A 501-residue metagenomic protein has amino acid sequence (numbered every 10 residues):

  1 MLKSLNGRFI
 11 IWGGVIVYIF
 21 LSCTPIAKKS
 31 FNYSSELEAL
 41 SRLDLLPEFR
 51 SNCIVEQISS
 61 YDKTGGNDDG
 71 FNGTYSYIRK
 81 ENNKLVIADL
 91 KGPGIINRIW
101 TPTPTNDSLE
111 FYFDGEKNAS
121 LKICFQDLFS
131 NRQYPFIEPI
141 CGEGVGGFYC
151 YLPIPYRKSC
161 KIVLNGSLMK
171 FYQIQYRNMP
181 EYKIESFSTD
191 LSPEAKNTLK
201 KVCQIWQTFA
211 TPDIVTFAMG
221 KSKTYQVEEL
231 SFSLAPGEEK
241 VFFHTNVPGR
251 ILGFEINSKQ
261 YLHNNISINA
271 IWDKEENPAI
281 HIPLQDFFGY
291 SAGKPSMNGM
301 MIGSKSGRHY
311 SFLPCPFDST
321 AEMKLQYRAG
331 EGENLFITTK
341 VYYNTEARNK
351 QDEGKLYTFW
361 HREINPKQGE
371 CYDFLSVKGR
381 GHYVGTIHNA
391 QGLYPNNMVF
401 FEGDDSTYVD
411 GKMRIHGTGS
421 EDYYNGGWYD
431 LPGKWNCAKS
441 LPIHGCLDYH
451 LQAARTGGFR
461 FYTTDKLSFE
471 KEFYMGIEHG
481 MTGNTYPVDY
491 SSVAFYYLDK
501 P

Functional and structural regions predicted by a protein language model:
M1-K28: Bacterial Sec-dependent N-terminal signal peptides
I26-P501: Beta-strand-centric surfaces of beta-sandwich/beta-rich domains
